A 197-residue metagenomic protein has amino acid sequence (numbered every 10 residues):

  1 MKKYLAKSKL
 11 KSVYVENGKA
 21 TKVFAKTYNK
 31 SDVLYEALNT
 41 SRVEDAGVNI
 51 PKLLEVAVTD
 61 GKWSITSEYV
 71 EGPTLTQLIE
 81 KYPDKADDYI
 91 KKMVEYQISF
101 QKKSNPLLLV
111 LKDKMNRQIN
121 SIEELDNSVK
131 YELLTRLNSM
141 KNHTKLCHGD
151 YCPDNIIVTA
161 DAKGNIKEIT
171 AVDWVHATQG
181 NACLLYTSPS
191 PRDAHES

Functional and structural regions predicted by a protein language model:
K9-V33: ATP-binding glycine-rich loop module of kinase domains
S31-V43: The N-lobe alphaC helix and its flanking beta3-alphaC-beta4 segment of protein kinase-like domains, centered on
G47-E55: Conserved HxN/HPN-centered segment at the entrance to the catalytic loop of eukaryotic protein kinase-like domains
L54-W63: Short beta-strand micro-motifs within the conserved protein kinase catalytic domain, predominantly in the N-lobe
K62-P73: Conserved short submotifs of the Hanks-type protein kinase catalytic core that shape the nucleotide-binding pocket
T76-L111: Conserved kinase catalytic-core helix
K102-G149, T159-I166: An alpha-helical support segment within catalytic cores of ATP-dependent transferases
Y186, P191-S197: Single conserved hydrophobic/aromatic residue that forms the stacking wall/gate of nucleotide- or nucleobase-binding
